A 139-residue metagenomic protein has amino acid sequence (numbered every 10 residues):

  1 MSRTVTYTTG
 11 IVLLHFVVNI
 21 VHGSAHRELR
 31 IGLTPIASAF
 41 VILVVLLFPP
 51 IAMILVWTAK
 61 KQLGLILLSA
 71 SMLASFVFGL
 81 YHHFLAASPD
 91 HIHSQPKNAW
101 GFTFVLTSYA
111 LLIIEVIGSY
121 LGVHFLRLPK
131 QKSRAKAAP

Functional and structural regions predicted by a protein language model:
M1-H15, L121-Q131: Cytosolic juxtamembrane helix and N-cap/initiation of the first transmembrane helix
M1-T4, L55-G64, K130-K132: Membrane-interface helix-boundary motifs at transmembrane edges
S2-Y7, G23-A37: Short juxtamembrane and helix-loop transition motifs at transmembrane-helix boundaries in membrane proteins
L13-N19, I36-A59, A70-A74, Y109: Core segments of alpha-helical transmembrane spans in multipass integral membrane proteins
V17-H26, A70-P89: C-terminal TM-helix exit segments that contain a strictly Trp-centered aromatic cap at the helix terminus
R27-I36, L80-L106: Interfacial non-cytosolic loop connecting adjacent transmembrane helices
Q95-R127: Alpha-helical membrane-associated segments of multi-pass integral membrane proteins
K132-P139: Positively charged N-terminal leader segments that act as targeting/secretion signals
